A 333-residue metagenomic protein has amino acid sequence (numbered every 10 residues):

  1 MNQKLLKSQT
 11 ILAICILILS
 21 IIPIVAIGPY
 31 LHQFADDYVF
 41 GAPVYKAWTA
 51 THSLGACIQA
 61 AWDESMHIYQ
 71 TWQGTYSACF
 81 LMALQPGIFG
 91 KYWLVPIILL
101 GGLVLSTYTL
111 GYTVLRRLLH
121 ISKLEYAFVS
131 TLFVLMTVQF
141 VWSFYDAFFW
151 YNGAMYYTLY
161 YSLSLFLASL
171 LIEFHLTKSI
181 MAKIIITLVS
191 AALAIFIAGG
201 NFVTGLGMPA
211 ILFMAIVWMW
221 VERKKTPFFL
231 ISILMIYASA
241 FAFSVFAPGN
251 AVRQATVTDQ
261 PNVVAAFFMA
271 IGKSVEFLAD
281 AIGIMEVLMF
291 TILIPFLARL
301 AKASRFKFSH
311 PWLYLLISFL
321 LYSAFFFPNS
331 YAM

Functional and structural regions predicted by a protein language model:
M1-I22: Start-transfer (signal-anchor) and selected internal transmembrane alpha helices of multi-pass inner/ER membrane
Q9-T10, H120-T131, A182-I186, K225-I233 (+1 more regions): Membrane-interfacial loop-to-transmembrane alpha-helix junctions, especially the N-terminal start
I21, F133-F140, A194-G199, I236-F246 (+1 more regions): Aromatic-anchored segments of alpha-helical transmembrane domains
G28-G87, W93, Y151, F202-S304 (+2 more regions): Transmembrane catalytic cores of multi-pass membrane glycosyltransferases and polysaccharide-assembly enzymes
I98-L124, F128, F166: Transmembrane-helix motifs of polytopic, lipid-linked glycan transferases
L103, Y156-A168, G207-A215: Hydrophobic core segments of transmembrane alpha-helices in multi-pass, intramembrane catalytic enzymes
E125-I172, I284-V287, Y322-M333: Membrane-interface micro-motifs in multi-pass membrane enzymes
I185-F202: Membrane-interface alpha helices of multi-pass inner-membrane proteins
